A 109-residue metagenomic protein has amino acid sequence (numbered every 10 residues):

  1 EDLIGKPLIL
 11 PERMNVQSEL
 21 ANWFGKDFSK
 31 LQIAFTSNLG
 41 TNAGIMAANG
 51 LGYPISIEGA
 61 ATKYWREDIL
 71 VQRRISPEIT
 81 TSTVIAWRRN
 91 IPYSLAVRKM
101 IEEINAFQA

Functional and structural regions predicted by a protein language model:
D2, T41-N90: Beta-alpha-beta core module
K6-S29, Y93-V97, I101: Secondary-structure junction motif
L8, L51-G52, A109: Generic structural signal for secondary-structure transition and capping sites
L10-P11, S29-N42: Short beta-strand-to-loop elements that line the ligand-binding cleft of bilobed periplasmic-binding protein-like
P11, T36, R73-I75, R88 (+1 more regions): Conserved beta-strand termini and adjacent loop/short-helix elements that scaffold enzyme active sites in alpha/beta
V16, S37, G59: Residue-level "edge-of-site" marker
A86-A109: Extended ligand-binding regions for polar small-molecule ligands
